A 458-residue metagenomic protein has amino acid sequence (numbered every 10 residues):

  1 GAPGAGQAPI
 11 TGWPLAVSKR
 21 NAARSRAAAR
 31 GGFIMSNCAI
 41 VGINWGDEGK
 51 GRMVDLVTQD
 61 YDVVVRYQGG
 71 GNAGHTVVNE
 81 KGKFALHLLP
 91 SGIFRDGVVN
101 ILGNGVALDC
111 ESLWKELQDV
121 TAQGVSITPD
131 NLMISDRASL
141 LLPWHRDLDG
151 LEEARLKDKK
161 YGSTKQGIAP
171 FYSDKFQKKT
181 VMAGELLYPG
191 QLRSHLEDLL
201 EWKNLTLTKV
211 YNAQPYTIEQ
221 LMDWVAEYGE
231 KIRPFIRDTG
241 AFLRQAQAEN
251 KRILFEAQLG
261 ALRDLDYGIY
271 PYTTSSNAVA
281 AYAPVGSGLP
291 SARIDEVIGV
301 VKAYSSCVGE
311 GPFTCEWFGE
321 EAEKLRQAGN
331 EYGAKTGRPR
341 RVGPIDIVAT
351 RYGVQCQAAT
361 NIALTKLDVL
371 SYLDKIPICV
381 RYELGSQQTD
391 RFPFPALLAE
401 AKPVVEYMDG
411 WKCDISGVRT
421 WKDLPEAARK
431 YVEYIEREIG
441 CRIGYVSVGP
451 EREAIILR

Functional and structural regions predicted by a protein language model:
I10, S18-I34: Short, Lys/Arg-enriched N-terminal segments with co-localized hydrophobic residues within the first ~10-30 amino acids
G31, M35-R458: Non-transmembrane, aqueous-exposed alpha-helical and coiled segments at domain scale
